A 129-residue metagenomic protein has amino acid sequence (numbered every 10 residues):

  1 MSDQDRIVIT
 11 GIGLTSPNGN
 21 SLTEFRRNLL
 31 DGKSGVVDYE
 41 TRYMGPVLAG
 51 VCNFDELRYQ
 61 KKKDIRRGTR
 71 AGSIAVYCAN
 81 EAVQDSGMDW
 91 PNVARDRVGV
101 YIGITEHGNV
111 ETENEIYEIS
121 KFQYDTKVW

Functional and structural regions predicted by a protein language model:
M1-W129: Conserved "HGTGT" condensation-loop signature of ketosynthase/thiolase-family condensing enzymes that catalyze
